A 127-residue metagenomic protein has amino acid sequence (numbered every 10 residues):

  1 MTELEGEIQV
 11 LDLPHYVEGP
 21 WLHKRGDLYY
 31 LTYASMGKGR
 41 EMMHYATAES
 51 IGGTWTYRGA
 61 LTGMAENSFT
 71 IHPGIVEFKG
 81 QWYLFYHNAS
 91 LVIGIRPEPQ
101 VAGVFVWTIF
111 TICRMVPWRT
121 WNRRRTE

Functional and structural regions predicted by a protein language model:
M1-E127: Carbohydrate-active catalytic/glycan-binding domains of CAZyme proteins, especially the secreted or lumenal ectodomains
